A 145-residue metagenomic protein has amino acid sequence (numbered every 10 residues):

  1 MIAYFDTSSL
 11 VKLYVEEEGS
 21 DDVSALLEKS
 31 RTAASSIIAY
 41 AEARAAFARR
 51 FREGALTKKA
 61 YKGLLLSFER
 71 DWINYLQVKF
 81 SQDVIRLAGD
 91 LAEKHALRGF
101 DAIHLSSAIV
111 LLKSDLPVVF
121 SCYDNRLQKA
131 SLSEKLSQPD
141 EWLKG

Functional and structural regions predicted by a protein language model:
M1-A39, R50-G63: Short, well-structured N-terminal submotif of metal-dependent ribonuclease cores
I2, V110-G145: Acidic, PIN/NYN-like endoribonuclease modules and their adjacent C-terminal/linker elements
V11-S20, L76-V78, F120-S121, E134-P139: Short, contiguous hydrophobic alpha-helices characteristic of membrane insertion segments
E18-D21, A25, R49-R52, S67 (+4 more regions): Noncatalytic, solvent-exposed loop/strand surfaces of beta-propeller-type extracellular/periplasmic domains
S35-A41, F100-I103: Aromatic- and histidine-enriched alpha-helix N-cap/loop-to-helix transition segments that scaffold the rims
R44-E93: Active-site-proximal, substrate-binding regions of enzyme catalytic domains and RNA-binding/basic surfaces
Y75-R126: Active-site neighborhoods of divalent-metal-dependent phosphate/nucleic-acid chemistry enzymes
